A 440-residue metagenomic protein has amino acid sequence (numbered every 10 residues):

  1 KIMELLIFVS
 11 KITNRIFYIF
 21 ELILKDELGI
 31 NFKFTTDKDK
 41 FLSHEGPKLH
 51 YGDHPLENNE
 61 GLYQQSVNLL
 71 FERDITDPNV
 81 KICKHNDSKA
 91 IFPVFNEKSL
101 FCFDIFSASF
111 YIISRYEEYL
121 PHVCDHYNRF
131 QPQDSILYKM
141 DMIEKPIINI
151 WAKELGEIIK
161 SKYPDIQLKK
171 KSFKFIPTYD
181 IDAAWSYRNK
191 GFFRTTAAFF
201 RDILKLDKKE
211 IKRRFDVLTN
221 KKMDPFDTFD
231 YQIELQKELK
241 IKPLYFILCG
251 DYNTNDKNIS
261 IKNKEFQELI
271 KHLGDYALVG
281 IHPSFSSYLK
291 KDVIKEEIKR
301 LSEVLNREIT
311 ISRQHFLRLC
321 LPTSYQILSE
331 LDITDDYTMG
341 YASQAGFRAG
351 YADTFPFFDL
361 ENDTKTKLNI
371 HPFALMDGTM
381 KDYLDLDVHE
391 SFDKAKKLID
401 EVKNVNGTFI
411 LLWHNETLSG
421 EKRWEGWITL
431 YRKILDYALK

Functional and structural regions predicted by a protein language model:
K1-I261, D353, L360, T364-K440: Terminal accessory/targeting
I16, S286-K365, K422-W424: Catalytic domains of cell-wall/extracellular-matrix polysaccharide-remodeling enzymes, centered on de-N-acetylation
T178, G280, R313: Generic enzyme active-site microenvironment
D180, H282, L328: Conserved hydrophobic/aromatic pocket- or pore-lining residues that grip, position, or stack substrates in active sites
Q232, E268-L269, S324, L398: Residues within well-ordered alpha-helices
I233, L239-I309: Acidic, glycine-rich loop-and-beta core segments that form the ion-binding/anion-interacting portion of active sites
K237, L273-G274, S329, K403: Anion (oxyanion) recognition and catalysis
G280-H282, T338-Y341, L412-E416: Short acidic/histidine-rich active-site segments
